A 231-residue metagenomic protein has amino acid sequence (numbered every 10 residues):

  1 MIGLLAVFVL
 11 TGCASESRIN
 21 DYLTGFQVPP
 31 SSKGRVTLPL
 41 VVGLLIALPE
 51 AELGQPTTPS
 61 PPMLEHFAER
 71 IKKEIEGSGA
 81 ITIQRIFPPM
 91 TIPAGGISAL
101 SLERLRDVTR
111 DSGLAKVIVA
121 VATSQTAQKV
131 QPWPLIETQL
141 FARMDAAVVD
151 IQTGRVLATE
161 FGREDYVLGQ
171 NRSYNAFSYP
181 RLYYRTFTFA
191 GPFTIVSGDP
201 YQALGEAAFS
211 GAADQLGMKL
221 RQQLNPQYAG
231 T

Functional and structural regions predicted by a protein language model:
M1-I2: Bacterial N-terminal signal peptides that target proteins for export
V9-G12: C-terminal motif of bacterial Sec signal peptides marking the signal peptidase cleavage site
A14-V36, D150-T231: C-terminal/domain-edge helix-coil "capping" segments
P30-S32, Q55-T57, K129-W133: A short acidic (Asp/Glu
V41-T126, I151: N-terminal segment of the mature soluble domain
P56-L64, A68, S98-L102, E137-Q139 (+1 more regions): Solvent-exposed, acidic/flexible segments
A99-R163, V167-R172: Surface-exposed short loop/turn segments
